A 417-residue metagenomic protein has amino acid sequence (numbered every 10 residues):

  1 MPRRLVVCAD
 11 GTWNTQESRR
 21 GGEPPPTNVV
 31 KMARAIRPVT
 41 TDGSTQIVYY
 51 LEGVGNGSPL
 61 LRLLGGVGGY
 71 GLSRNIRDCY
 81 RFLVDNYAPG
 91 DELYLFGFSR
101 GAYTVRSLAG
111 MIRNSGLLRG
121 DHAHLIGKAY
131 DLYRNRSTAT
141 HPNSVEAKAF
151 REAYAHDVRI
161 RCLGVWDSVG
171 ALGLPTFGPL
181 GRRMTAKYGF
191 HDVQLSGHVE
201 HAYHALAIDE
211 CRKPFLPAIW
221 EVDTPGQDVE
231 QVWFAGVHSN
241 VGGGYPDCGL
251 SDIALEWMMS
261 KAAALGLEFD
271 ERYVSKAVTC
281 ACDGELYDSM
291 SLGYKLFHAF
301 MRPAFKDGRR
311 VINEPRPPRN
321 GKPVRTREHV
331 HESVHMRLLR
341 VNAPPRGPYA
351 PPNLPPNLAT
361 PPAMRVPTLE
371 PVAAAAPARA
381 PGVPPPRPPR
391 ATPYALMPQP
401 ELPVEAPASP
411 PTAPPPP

Functional and structural regions predicted by a protein language model:
M1-P417: Active-site- or binding-pocket-proximal scaffold segments within functional domains
